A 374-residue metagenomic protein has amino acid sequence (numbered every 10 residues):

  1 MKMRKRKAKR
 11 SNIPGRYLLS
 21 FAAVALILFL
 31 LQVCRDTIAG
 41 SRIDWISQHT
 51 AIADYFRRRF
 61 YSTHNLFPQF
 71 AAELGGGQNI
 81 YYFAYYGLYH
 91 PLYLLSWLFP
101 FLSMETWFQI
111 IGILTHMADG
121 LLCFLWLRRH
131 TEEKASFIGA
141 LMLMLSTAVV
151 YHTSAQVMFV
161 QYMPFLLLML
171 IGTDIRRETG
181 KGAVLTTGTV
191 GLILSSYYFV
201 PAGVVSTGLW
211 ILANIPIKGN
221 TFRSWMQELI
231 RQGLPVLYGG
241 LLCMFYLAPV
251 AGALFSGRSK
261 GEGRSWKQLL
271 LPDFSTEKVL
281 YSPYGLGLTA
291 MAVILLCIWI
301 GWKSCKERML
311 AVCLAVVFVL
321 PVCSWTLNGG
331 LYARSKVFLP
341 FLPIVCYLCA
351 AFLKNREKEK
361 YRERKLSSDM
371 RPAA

Functional and structural regions predicted by a protein language model:
M1-C34: Start-transfer (signal-anchor) and selected internal transmembrane alpha helices of multi-pass inner/ER membrane
M1-R10, R129-H130, D174-A183, A213-Q227 (+2 more regions): Membrane-interface junctions at the ends of membrane-embedded or membrane-associated helices
K9, I13, E73-L74, F101-Q109 (+8 more regions): Membrane-helix interfacial "entry" motifs
F21-L28, G112-W126, K134-R177, K181-P216 (+3 more regions): Membrane-embedded helix bundles of polyisoprenyl
I27-G120, L141-M163, F255-S259, W266-P283: Membrane-interface coil-to-helix junctions
T50-R57, L121-V150, L295-G301, R308-V312: Carboxylate/His-rich catalytic cores and anion/metal-binding grooves
S206, T289-M291, R308-C323, L342-A350 (+1 more regions): Hydrophobic membrane-spanning alpha-helices of multi-pass integral membrane proteins
Q227-L339: Periplasmic/ER-lumenal interhelical loops and adjacent helix-loop junctions in multi-pass membrane proteins
